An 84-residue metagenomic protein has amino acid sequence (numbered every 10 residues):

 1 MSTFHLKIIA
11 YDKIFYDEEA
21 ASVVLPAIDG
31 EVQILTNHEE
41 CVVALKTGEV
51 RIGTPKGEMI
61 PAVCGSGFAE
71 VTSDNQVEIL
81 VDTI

Functional and structural regions predicted by a protein language model:
M1-S2: N-terminal helix initiation/capping motif
H5-I84: Compact, glycine-rich, soluble single-domain proteins
